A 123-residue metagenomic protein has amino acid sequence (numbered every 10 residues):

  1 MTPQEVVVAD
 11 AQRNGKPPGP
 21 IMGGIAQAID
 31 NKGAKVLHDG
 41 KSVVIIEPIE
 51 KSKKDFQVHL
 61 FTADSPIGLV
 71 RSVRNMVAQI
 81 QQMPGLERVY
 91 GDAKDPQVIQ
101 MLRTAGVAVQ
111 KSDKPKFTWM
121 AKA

Functional and structural regions predicted by a protein language model:
M1-G23: Short amphipathic alpha-helix that is part of the acyltransferase structural core
G23-A34, S42-K54, Q110-K111: A conserved beta-strand-loop-helix scaffold within acyl/acetyltransferase catalytic domains
K35-H38, Y90-D92: Short, hydrophobic beta-strand segments that form beta-sheet elements in well-ordered domains
K51-S65, M120: Conserved acetyl-CoA binding element of GNAT-fold acetyltransferases
D55-F56, G85-G91: Hydrophobic beta-strand segments of well-ordered beta-sheets in folded domains
P66-Q82, Q100, T104: Conserved acetyl-CoA-binding loop-helix of GNAT-fold acetyltransferases
V89-R103, D113: Conserved beta-strand-loop-alpha-helix junction that forms the acyl-donor binding cleft
A108-K122: Conserved catalytic-core motifs of GNAT/GCN5-like acyltransferases
